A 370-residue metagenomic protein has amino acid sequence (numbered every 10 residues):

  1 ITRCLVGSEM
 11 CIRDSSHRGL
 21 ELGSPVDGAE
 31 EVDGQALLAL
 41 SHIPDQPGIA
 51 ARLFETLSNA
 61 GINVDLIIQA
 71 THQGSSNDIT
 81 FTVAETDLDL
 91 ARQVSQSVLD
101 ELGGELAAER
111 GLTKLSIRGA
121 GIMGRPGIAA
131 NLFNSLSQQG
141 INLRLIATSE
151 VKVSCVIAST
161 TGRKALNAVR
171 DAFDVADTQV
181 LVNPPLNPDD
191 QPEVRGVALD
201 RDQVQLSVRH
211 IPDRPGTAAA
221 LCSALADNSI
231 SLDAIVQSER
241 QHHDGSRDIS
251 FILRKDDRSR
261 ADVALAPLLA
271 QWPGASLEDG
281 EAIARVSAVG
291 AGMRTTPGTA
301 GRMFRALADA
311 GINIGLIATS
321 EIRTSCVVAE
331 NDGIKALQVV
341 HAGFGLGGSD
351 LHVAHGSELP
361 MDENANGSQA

Functional and structural regions predicted by a protein language model:
I1-I12: Single conserved hydrophobic/aromatic residue that forms the stacking wall/gate of nucleotide- or nucleobase-binding
R13-A370: A conserved regulatory-domain signal marking ACT and ACT-like small-molecule sensing domains and adjacent regulatory
